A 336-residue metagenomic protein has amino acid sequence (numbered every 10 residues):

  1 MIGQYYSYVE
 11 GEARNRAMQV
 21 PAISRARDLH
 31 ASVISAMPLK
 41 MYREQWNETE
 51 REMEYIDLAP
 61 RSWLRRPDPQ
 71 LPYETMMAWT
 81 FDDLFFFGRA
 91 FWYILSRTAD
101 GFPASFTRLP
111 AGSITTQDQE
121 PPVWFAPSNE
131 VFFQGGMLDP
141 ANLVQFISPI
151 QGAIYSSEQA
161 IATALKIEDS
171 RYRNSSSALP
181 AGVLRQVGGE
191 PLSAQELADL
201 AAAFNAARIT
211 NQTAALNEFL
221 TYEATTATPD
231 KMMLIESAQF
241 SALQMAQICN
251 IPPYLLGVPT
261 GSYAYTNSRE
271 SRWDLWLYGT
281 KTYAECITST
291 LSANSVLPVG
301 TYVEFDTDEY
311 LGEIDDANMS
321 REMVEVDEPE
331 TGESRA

Functional and structural regions predicted by a protein language model:
M1-L234, A238-F240, Q244, A317-A336: Structured, contiguous alpha/beta core segments that scaffold functional sites
T213-A215, Q244, P253-A264, A293-L297: Short acidic alpha-helical/loop segments enriched in Asp/Glu that coordinate divalent cations
N217-E223, T260-Y263, V296-L311: A glycine-rich phosphate-binding loop feature that marks nucleotide/adenosyl-phosphate handling sites
S241-N250, I287: Internal mixed-charge
P252, L311-G312: Conserved glycine-rich FAD pyrophosphate-binding loop
R272-T307: Long, compositionally biased
